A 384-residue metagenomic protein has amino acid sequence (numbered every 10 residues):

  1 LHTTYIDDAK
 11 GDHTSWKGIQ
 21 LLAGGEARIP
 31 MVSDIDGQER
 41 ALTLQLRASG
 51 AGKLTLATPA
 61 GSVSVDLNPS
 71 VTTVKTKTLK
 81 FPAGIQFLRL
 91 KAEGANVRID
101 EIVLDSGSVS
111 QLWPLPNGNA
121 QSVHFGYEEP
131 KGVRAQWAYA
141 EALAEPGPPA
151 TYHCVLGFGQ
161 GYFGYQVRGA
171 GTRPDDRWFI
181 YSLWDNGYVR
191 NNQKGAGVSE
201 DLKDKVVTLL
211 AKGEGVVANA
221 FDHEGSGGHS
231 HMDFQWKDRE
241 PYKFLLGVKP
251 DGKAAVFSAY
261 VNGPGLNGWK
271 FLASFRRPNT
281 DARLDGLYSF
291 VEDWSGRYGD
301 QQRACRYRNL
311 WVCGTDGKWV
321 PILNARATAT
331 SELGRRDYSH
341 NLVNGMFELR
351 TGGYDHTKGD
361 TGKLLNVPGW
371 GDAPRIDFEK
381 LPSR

Functional and structural regions predicted by a protein language model:
L1-D34, D100-L115: Glycan-recognition and processing domains
D34-G50: A short beta-strand element within beta-rich, extracytoplasmic domains of secreted/secretory-pathway proteins
P59-A83: Extracellular carbohydrate recognition and processing domains and analogous Trp-centered ligand-binding platforms
R89-N96, D293-G296: Short beta-strand-plus-loop segments that form exposed binding edges in beta-rich domains
V103-V155, L287, G299-R384: Activation corresponds to long, low-complexity, non-globular regions
P116-G215, D377, P382-S383: Secretory/extracellular carbohydrate-interaction modules and structurally similar beta-sandwich "look-alikes"
F221-P241: Short, aromatic/His-centered strand-loop micro-motif at the edge of beta-sheets
W236-K270: Carbohydrate-binding surfaces in secreted/extracellular proteins
